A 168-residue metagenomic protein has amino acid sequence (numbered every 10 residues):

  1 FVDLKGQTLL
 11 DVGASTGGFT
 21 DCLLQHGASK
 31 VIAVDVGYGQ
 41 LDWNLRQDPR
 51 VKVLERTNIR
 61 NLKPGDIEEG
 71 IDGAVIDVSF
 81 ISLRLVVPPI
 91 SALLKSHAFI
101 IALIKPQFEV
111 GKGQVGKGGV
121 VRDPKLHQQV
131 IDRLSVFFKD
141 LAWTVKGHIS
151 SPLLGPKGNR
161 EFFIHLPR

Functional and structural regions predicted by a protein language model:
F1-L4, I67-E68: Glycine-rich helix-loop-beta junction characteristic of Rossmann-like nucleotide cofactor-binding loops
L4-S15: Conserved class I S-adenosyl-L-methionine
C22-K30: Conserved S-adenosyl-L-methionine
S29-I81, L85: S-adenosyl-L-methionine
R84-I101: A short glycine-rich, Lys/Arg-flanked "PGG" loop and its adjoining helix->strand segment in the class I
P106-D123: Short, glycine-/aromatic-enriched active-site segment of Class I SAM-dependent methyltransferases
L153-R168: Core SAM-dependent methyltransferase catalytic element
